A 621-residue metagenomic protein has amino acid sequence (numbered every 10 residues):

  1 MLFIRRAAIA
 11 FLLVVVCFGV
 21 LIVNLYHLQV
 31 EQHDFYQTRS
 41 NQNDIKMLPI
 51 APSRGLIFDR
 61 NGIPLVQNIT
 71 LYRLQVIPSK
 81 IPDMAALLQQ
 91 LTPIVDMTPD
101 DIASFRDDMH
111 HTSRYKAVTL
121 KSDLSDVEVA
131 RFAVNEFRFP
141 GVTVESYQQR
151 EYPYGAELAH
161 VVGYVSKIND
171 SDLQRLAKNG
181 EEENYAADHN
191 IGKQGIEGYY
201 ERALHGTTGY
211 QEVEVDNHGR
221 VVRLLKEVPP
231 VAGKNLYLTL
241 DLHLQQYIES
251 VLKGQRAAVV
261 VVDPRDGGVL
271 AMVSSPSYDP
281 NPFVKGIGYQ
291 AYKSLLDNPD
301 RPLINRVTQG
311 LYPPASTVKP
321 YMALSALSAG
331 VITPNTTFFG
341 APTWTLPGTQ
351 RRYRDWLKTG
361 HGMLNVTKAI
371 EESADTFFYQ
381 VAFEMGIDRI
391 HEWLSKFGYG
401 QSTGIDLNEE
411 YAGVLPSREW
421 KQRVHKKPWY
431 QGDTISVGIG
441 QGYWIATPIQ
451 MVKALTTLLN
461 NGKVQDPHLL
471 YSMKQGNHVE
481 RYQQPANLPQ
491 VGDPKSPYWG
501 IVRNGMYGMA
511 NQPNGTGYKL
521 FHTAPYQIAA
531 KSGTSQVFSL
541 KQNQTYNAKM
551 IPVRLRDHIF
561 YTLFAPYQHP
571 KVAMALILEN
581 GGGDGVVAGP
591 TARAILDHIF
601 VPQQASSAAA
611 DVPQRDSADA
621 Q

Functional and structural regions predicted by a protein language model:
M1-Y289, L311, T333, F339 (+7 more regions): Periplasmic/cell-envelope proteins involved in peptidoglycan metabolism and beta-lactam response
V66, V215-L225, R265-T317, Y321-L576 (+2 more regions): Beta-lactam-recognizing serine transpeptidase/beta-lactamase-like catalytic domain environment
